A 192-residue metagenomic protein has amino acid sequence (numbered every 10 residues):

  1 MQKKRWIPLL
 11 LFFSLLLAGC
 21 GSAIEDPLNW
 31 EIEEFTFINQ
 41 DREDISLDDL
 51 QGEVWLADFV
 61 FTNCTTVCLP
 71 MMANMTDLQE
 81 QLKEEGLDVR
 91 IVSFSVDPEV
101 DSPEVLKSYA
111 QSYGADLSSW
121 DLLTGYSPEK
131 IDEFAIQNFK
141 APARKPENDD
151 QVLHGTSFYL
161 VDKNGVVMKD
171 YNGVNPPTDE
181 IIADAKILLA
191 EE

Functional and structural regions predicted by a protein language model:
M1-L9: Bacterial N-terminal signal peptides that target proteins for export
L15-G19: C-terminal motif of bacterial Sec signal peptides marking the signal peptidase cleavage site
G21-D48, A73: N-terminal "domain-start" segment that seeds a small globular fold
I32-E33, V54-W55, G155-S157: Short loop/turn microsegments at loop-to-beta-strand junctions
S46-L69, M75: Short active-site neighborhood of thiol/selenol oxidoreductases, capturing the structured segment around
A73-F134: Structural microenvironment flanking redox-active thiols in thiol-disulfide oxidoreductases
W120, D132, F139-R144, V152-Y159: Structural micro-motif
P146-E192: Thiol-/selenol-based redox modules, centered on thioredoxin-like and closely related oxidoreductase domains
